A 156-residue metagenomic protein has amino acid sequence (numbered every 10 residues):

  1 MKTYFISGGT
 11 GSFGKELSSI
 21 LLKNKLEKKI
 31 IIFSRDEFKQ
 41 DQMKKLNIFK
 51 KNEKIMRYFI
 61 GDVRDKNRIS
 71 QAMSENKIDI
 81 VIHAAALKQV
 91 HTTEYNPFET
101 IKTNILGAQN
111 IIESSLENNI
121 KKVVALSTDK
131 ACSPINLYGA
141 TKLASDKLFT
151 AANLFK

Functional and structural regions predicted by a protein language model:
K2-N24: N-terminal Rossmann NAD(P)H-binding glycine-rich loop of SDR-like oxidoreductase domains
K25-Q42: Conserved glycine-rich Rossmann-like NAD(P)H-binding loop of the short-chain dehydrogenase/reductase
S34, F59-I60, K102: Conserved residues in the N-terminal Rossmann fold of short-chain dehydrogenase/reductase
D36, L46, D129: Residues in the short beta-alpha loop(s) of Rossmann-like NAD(P)-binding domains
M43-E53: Short, conserved SAM-binding/catalytic segment of Class I S-adenosyl-L-methionine-dependent methyltransferases
R57-I80: Conserved Rossmann-fold cofactor-binding substructure of NAD(P)-dependent oxidoreductases
I80-H83, L87-K147, A151-N153: Conserved Rossmann-fold NAD(P)-dependent oxidoreductase catalytic core, especially the SDR/UDP-sugar
